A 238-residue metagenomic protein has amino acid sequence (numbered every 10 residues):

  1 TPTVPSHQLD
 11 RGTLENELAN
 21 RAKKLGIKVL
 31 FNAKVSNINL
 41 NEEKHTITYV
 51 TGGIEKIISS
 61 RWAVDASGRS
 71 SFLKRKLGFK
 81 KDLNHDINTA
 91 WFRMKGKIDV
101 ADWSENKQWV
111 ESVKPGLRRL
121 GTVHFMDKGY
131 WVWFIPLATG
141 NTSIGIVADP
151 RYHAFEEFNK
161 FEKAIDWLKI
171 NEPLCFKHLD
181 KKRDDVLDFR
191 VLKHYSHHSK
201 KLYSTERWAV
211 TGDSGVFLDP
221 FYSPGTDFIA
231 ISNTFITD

Functional and structural regions predicted by a protein language model:
P2-R21, A154-N159: Short beta-strand to alpha-helix junction loop
T3, R119-T122, S196-H197: Short, P/G- and charge-enriched loop/turn segments at secondary-structure junctions
V4, F79, P150, G225-D227: Short glycine-enriched, charge-decorated loop/helix-capping segments at active-site entrances that position
V4, T89, G212, V216: Residue-level signal for pocket-adjacent positions within structured domains
T13, E17, G68, F228-F235: Short amphipathic alpha-helical face segments that pack within enzyme cores and frequently flank/anchor catalytic
R21-K177, N233: Predominantly flavin-linked oxidoreductase catalytic cores and closely associated redox partners
K128-V132, P136-G140, Y152-D238: FAD/FMN-dependent oxidoreductases across multiple families
